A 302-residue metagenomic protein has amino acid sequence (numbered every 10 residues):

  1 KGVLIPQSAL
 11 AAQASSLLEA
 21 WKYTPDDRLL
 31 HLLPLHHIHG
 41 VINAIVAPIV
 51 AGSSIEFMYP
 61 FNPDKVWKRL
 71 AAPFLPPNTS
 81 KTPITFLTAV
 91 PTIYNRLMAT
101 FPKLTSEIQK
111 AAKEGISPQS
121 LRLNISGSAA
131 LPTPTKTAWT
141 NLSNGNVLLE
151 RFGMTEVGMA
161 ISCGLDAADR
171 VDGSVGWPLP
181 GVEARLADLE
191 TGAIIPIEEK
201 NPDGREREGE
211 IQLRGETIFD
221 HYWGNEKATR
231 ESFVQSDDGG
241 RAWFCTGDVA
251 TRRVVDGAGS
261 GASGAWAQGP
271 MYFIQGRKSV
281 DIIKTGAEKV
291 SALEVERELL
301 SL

Functional and structural regions predicted by a protein language model:
K1-A12: Conserved AMP-binding A3 loop
A11-R28, H36-T85, T100-F101: Conserved AMP-binding/adenylation subdomain of ANL enzymes
H31-L32, S126-G127, E150, A187 (+6 more regions): Thr-Gly-centered strand-to-loop micro-motif
L70, W139, G176, A250 (+1 more regions): Hydrophobic C-terminal alpha-helix "anchor/cap" residues
I84-A89, M98-V171, E183: Gly/Ser/Thr-rich phosphate-binding loop
W177-G181, A193-Q235, T285-V290: Conserved ATP/PPi-binding loop(s) of AMP-dependent carboxylate-activating enzymes
R185-Q212, Q235, A242, R252-P270: Conserved beta-loop-beta connector loops within the AMP-binding
G215, D220-H221, R230-E231, R241-A242 (+1 more regions): AMP-binding/adenylate-forming catalytic core of the ANL superfamily
